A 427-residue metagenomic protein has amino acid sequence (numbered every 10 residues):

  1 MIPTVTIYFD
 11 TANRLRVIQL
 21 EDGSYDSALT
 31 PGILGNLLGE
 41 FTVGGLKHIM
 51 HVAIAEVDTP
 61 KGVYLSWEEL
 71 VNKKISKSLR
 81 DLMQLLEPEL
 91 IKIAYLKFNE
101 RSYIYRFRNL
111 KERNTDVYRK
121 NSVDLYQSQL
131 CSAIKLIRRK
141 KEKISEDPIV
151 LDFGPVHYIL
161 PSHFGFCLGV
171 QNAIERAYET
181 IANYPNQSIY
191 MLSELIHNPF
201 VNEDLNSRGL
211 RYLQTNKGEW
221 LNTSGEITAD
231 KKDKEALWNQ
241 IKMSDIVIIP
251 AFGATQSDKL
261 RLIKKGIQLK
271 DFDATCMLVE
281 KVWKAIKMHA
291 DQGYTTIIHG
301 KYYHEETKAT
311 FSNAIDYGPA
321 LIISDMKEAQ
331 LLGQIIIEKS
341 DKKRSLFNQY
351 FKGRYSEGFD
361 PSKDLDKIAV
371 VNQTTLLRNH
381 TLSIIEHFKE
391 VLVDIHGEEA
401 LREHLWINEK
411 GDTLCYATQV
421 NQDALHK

Functional and structural regions predicted by a protein language model:
M1-H157, H197: Long, compositionally biased, glycine/small-hydrophobic-enriched stretches that function as flexible linkers, tethers
Q19, I159-P161, F166-D233, D271 (+1 more regions): Anionic-ligand anchoring segments at beta-strand to alpha-helix junctions in alpha/beta enzyme folds, i.e., glycine
E175-N183, L205-R208, I263-G266, M288 (+3 more regions): Short, solvent-exposed amphipathic alpha-helical segments in soluble enzyme and RNA/protein-processing domains
S224-Q240, D245-K265, W283-A285, N379-I384 (+1 more regions): Phosphate-bearing ligand-interacting subdomains that bind or position ATP/ADP/UDP/GDP/NAD(P) or nucleotide-linked
K281-T375: Internal gly/pro-rich beta-alpha loop/helix module that stabilizes soluble enzyme cofactors or their anionic handles
T374-R402: Glycine-rich phosphate/diphosphate-binding loop of Rossmann-like nucleotide-binding domains
V393-K427: Active-site rim loops that border cofactor/substrate pockets in soluble metabolic enzymes
